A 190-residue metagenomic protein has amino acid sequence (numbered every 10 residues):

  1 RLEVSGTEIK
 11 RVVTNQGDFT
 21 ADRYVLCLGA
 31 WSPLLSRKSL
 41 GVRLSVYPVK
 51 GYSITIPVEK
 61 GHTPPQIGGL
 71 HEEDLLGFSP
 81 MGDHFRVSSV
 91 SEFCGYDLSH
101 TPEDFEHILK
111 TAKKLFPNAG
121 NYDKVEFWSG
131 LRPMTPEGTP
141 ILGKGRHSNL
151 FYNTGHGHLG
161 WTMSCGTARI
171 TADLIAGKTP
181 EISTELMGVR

Functional and structural regions predicted by a protein language model:
R1: A conserved beta-strand/loop element that lines the FAD pocket in flavoprotein oxidoreductases
V4-I9, D18-S148: Active-site substrate-recognition segment that forms the wall of the catalytic cavity or substrate channel
I9-V12, T171: A generic structural signal for ordered secondary structure
V12-T14, G155: Short beta-strand segments that buttress and anchor functional surface loops
I141-R190: C-terminal lid/capping helical subdomain adjacent to the catalytic/cofactor pocket in oxidative enzymes
